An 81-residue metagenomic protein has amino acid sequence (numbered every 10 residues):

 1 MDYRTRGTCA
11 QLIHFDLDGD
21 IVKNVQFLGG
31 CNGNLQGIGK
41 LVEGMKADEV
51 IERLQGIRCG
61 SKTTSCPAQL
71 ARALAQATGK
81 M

Functional and structural regions predicted by a protein language model:
R4-L12, L17, I21-M81: Active-site- and interface-proximal helix/loop "cap" or "latch" segments in soluble metabolic and energy-transducing
